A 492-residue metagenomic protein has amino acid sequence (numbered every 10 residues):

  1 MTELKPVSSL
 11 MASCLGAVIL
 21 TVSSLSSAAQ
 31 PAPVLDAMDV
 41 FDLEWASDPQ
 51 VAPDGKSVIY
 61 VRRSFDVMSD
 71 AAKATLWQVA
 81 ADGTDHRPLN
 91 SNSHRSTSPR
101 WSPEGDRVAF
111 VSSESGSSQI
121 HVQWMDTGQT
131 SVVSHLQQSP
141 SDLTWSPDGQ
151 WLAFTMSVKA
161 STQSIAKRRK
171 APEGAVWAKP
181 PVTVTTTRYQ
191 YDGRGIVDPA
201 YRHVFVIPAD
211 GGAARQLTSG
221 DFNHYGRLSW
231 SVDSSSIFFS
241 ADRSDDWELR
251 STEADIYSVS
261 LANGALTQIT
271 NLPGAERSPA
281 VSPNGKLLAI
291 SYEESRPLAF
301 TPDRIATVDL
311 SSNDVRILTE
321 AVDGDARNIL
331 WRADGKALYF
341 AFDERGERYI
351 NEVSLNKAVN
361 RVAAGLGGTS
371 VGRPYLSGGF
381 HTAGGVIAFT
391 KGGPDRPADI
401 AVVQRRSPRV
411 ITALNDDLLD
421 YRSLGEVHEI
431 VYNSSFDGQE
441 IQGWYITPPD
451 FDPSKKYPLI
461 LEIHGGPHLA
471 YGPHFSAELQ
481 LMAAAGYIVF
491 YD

Functional and structural regions predicted by a protein language model:
A12-S24: Bacterial N-terminal signal peptides
M38-A74: Beta-strand-rich domains and repeat architectures in extracellular enzymes and scaffolds, especially beta-propellers
L43-V58, S93-V111, T130, Q137-T155 (+14 more regions): Conserved beta-propeller blade repeats
S64-M68, E114-S117, K159-T162, S244-W247 (+3 more regions): Short glycine/acidic-enriched loop and turn motifs that connect beta-strands
K73-A74, S157-I207, S240, R250-D255 (+3 more regions): Predominantly five- to eight-bladed beta-propeller fold
A80-T84, W124-G128, P208-G212, S260-G264 (+3 more regions): Short loop/turn segments that connect beta-strands within beta-propeller blades
G335, Y375-D492: Serine-hydrolase catalytic core recognition
